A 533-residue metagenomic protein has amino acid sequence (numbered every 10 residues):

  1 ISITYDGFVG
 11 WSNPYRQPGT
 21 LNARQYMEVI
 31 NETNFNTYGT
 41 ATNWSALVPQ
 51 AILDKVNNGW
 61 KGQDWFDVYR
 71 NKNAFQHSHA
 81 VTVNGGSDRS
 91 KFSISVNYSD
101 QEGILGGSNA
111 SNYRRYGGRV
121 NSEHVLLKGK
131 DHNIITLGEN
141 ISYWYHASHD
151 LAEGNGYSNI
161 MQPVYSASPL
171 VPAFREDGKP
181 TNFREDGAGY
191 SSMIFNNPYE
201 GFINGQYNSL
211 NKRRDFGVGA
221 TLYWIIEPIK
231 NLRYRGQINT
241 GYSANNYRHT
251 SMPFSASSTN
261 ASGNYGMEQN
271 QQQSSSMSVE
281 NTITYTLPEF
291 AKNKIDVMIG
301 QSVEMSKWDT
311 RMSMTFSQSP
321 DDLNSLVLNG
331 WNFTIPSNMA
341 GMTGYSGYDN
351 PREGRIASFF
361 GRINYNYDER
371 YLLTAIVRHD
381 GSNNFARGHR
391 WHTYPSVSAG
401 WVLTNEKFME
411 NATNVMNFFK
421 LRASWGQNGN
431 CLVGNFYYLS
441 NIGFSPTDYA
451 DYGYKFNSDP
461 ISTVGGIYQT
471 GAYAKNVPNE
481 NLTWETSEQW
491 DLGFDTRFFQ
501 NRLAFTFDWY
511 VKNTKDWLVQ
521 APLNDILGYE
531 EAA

Functional and structural regions predicted by a protein language model:
I1-G217, Y223-I225, K294-I295, L432-P460: Membrane-proximal, glycine/serine-rich, low-complexity loop/turn segments characteristic of large bacterial
S45, N73-S78, H124-L127, L137-Y145 (+2 more regions): Extracellular/periplasmic, surface-exposed regions of secreted and cell-surface proteins
